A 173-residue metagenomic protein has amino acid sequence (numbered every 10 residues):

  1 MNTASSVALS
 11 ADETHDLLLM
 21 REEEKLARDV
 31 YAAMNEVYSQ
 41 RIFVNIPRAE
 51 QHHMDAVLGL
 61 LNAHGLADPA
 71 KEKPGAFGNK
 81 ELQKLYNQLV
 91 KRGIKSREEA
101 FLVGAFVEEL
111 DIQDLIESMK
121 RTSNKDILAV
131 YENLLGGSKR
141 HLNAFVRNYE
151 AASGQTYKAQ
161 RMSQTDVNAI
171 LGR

Functional and structural regions predicted by a protein language model:
M1-R173: All-alpha RGS (Regulator of G-protein Signaling) helical domain and cognate RGS-like helical scaffolds
